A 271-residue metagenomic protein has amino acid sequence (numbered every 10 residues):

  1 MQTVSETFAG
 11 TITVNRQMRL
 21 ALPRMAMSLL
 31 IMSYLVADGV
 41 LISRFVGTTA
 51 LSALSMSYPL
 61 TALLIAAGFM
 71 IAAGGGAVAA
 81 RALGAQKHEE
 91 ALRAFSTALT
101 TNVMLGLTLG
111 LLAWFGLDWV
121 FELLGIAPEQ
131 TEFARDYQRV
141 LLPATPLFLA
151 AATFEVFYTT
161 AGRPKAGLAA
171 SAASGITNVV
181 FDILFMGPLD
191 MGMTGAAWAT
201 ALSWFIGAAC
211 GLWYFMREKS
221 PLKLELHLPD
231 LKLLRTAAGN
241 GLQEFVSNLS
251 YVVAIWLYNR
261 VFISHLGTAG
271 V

Functional and structural regions predicted by a protein language model:
M1-A21, A79-P146, P188-L242: Short alpha-helical transmembrane segments in multi-pass integral membrane proteins
L20, R24-S28, A62, N102 (+8 more regions): Residue-level signature of transmembrane alpha-helical cores of multipass secondary-active transporters and flippases
R24, S28, G39-V40, A77 (+10 more regions): Transmembrane alpha-helix boundary and packing residues in multipass membrane permease domains and related
S33-S52, F121-P128, L184-M191, F245 (+1 more regions): Helix-terminus/linker motif at the lipid-water interface of multi-pass membrane proteins
V46-P59, A134, Q138, A197 (+1 more regions): Small-residue hotspots at the loop-to-helix junctions and early N-terminal turns of transmembrane alpha-helices
L51-L111, F148-G167, N259, I263 (+1 more regions): Small-residue-rich hydrophobic transmembrane alpha-helices
L63-A66, G110, N178-I183, G207-L212: Hydrophobic transmembrane alpha-helices of multi-pass small-molecule transporters
E89, N102, Y158-I183, T194-A201: Alpha-helical transmembrane segments of multi-pass membrane transporters/permeases
